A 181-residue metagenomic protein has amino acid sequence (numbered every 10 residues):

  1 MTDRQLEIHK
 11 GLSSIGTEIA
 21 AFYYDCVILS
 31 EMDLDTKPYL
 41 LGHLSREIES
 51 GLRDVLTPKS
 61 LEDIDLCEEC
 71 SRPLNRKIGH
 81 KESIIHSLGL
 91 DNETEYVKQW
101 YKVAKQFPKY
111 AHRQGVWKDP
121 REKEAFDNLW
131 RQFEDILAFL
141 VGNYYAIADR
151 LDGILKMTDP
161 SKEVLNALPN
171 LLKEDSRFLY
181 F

Functional and structural regions predicted by a protein language model:
M1-P38, F139-P160: Charged alpha-helical initiation segments
R4, R72-G142: Long, charged low-complexity segments
L6-S13, T17, E31-H43, D91-T94 (+2 more regions): Short, solvent-exposed segments of well-ordered alpha helices
E18-D25, L44, G51, V103-Q106: Amphipathic, well-ordered alpha-helical segments in soluble domains
V27, K37-S60: Short, hydrophobic, well-ordered secondary-structure elements
E31, E49-R53, T57, P108 (+5 more regions): Alpha-helical repeat scaffolds in large eukaryotic proteins
D35, R53-D65, V116-R121, G142-D149: Short, solvent-exposed secondary-structure capping/transition elements
A146-F181: Non-catalytic all-alpha helical scaffold/repeat segments
